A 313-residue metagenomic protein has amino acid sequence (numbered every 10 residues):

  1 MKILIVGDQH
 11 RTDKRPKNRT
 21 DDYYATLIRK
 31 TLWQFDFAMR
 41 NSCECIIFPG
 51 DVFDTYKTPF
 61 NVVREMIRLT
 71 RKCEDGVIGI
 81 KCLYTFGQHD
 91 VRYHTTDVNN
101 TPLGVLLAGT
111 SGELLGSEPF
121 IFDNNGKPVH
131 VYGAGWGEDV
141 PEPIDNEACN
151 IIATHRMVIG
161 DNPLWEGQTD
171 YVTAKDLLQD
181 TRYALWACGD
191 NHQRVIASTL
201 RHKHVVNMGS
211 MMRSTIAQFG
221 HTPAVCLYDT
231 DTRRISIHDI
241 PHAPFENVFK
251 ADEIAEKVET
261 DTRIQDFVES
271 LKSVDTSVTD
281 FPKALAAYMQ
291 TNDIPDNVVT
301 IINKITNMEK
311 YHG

Functional and structural regions predicted by a protein language model:
M1-A25, V140-G160, A284-V298, I302 (+1 more regions): Mobile, glycine- and charge-enriched loop segments and immediately flanking short secondary-structure elements within
I5-G7, C45-D51, K81-Q88, E113-E118 (+4 more regions): Active-site neighborhood of phospho(di)ester-bond hydrolases with catalytic His/Asp-centered motifs
Q9, P16-I121: Core catalytic region of metal-dependent phosphoesterases/phosphodiesterases, especially metallo-beta-lactamase-like
M66, L83-D176: Conserved catalytic scaffold of divalent metal-dependent phosphoesterases
C73-I78, I144-N146, L177-R182, L200: Short, conserved loop/helix-junction motifs that constitute active-site signature segments in enzyme catalytic cores
E166-R233: Conserved beta-sheet core of the metallophosphoesterase superfamily
V206-S270: Binuclear metal-dependent phosphoesterase catalytic core
P244-G313: Non-catalytic terminal accessory segments
